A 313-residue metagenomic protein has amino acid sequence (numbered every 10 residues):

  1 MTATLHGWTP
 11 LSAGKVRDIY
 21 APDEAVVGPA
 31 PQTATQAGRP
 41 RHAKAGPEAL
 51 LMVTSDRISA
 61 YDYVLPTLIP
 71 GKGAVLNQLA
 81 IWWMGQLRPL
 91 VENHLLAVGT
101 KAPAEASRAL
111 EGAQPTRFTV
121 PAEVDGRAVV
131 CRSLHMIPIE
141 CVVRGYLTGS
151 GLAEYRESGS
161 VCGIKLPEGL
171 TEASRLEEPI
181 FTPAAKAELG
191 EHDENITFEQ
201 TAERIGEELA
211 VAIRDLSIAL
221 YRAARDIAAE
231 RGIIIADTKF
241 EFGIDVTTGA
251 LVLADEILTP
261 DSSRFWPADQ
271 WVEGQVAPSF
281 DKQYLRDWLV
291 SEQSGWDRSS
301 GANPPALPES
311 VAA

Functional and structural regions predicted by a protein language model:
M1-A185, R298, A302-A313: Active-site loop/lid in soluble adenylation, ligation, and acyl-transfer enzymes
A74, Q78, E208, A212-D215 (+3 more regions): Generic recognition of stable, solvent-exposed alpha-helical segments in well-folded globular domains
R132-L134, E230-T238, G243: Short, active-site-adjacent segments that bind or coordinate small-molecule cofactors and metal centers
V143, A236-E256: Conserved metal-phosphate-binding beta-hairpin within the catalytic cores of diverse ATP-dependent phosphoryl-transfer
E157-V161, K165-L209, G249-A250, I257-A313: Anionic ligand-binding catalytic core segments
I205-A236: A long amphipathic alpha-helix within ATP-dependent nucleotide-binding catalytic cores
